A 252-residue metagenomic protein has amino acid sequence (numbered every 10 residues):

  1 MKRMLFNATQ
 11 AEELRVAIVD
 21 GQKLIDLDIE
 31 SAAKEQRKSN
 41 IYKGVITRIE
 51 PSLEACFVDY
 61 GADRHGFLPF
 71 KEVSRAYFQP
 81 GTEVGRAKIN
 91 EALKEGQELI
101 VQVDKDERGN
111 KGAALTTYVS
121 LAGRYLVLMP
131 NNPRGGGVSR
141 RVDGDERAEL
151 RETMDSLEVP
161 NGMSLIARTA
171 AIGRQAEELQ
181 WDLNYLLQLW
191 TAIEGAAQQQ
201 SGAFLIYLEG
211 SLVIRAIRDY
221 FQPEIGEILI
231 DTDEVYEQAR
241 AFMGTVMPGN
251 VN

Functional and structural regions predicted by a protein language model:
M1-N252: Single-stranded RNA-binding surfaces
